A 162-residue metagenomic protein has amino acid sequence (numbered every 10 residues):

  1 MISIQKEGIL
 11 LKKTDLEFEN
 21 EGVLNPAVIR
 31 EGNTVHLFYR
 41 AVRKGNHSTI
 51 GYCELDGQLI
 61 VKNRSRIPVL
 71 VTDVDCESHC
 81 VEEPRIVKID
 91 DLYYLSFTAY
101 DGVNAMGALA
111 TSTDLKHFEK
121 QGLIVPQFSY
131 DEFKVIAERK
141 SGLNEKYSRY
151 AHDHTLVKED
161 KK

Functional and structural regions predicted by a protein language model:
M1-E21, N25-H79, V87-K162: Beta-rich carbohydrate-recognition and catalytic domains
E83: Short hydrophobic "strand-cap" motifs at the C-terminus of beta-strands
